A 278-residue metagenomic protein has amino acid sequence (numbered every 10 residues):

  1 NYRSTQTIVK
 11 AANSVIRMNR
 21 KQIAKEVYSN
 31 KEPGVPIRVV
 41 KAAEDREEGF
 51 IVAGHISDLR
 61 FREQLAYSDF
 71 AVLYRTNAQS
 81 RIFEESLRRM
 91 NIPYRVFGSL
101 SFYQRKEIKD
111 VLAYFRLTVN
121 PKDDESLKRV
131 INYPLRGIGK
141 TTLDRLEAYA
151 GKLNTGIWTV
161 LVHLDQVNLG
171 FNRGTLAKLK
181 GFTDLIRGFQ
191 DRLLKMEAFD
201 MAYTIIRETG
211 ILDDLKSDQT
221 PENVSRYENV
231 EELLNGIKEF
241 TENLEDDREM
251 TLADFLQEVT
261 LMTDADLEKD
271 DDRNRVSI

Functional and structural regions predicted by a protein language model:
Y2, S101, L135-R136: Phosphate/pyrophosphate-binding and catalytic-coupling "lid/hinge/switch" segments at subdomain interfaces
Y2-P93, R116-N120, K152, L176 (+2 more regions): Helicase P-loop NTPase motor core
V9, E107-D110: Short secondary-structure transition/capping segments
Y28, V72, G98-S99, V162 (+1 more regions): Proline- and acidic/polar-enriched loop/turn elements at helix boundaries
R75, S101-F102: Positions that flank functional sites
S80-I92, R105, L112-I278: Conserved helicase C-terminal RecA-like lobe
N91-S101: Conserved RecA-like helicase motor-core motifs
